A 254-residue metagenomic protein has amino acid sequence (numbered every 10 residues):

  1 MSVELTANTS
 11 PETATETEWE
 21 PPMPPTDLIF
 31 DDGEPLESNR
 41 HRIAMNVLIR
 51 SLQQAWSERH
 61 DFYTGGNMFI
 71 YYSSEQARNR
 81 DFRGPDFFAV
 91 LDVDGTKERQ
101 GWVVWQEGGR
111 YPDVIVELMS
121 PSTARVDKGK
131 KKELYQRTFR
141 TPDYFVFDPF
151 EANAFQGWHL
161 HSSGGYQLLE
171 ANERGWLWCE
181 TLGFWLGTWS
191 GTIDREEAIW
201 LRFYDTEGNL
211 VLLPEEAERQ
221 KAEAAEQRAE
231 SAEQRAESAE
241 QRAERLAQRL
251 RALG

Functional and structural regions predicted by a protein language model:
S2-E37, S51-Q54, Y72-P85, V90-F139 (+1 more regions): C-terminal interaction segment
H41, H60, H159-H161: Histidine (H) residue identity feature
R42-A55, Y63-T64: A structured, charge-rich N-terminal accessory region that forms the first stable segment of a protein and links
E58-S73: A short acidic/basic microdomain associated with nuclease active sites
Y63-G65, F145-D148: A structural signal for short, well-ordered beta-strand segments and their strand-loop junctions that often border
P142: Short acidic/polar active-site loop segments enriched in Thr and Asp
